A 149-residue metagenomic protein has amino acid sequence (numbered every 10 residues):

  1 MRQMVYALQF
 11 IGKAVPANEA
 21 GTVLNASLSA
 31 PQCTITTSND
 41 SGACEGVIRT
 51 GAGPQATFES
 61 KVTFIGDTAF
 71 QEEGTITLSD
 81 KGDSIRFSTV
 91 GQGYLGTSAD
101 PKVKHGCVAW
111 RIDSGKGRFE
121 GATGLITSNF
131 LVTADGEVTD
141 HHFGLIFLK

Functional and structural regions predicted by a protein language model:
M1-K149: Beta-strand-enriched cores of mature, soluble protein domains
